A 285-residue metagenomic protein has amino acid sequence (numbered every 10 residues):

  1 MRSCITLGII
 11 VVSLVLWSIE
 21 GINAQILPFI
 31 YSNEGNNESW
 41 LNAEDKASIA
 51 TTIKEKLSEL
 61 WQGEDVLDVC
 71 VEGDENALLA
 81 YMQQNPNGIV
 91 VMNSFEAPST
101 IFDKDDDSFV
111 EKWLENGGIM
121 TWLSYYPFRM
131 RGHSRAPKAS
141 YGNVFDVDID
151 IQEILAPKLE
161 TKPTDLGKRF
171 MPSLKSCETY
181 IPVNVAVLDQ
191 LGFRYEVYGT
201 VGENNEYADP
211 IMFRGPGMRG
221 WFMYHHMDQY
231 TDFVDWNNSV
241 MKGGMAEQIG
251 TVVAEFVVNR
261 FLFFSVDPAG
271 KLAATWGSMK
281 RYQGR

Functional and structural regions predicted by a protein language model:
M1-L7: Positively charged n-region of N-terminal signal peptides that target proteins for export
G8-W17: Bacterial N-terminal signal peptides
W17-A24: Sec/Tat signal peptide C-region and signal peptidase I cleavage site
A24-Y31, I119, P182-L262: A glycine-centered loop/beta-turn motif at secondary-structure junctions
Q25-A139: Helical hinge/lid and interdomain linker segments adjacent to catalytic or ligand-binding clefts that mediate domain
D74-A80, E160, N204-E206: A short acidic, often aromatic-flanked loop/helix-cap motif at beta-alpha or helix-coil junctions that lines enzyme
E96-N204, G244-V252: A glycine-rich, often tryptophan-bearing local segment used as a flexible ligand/cofactor-contacting loop or short
V266-R285: Short acidic, low-complexity intrinsically disordered linear motifs used for protein-protein interactions
